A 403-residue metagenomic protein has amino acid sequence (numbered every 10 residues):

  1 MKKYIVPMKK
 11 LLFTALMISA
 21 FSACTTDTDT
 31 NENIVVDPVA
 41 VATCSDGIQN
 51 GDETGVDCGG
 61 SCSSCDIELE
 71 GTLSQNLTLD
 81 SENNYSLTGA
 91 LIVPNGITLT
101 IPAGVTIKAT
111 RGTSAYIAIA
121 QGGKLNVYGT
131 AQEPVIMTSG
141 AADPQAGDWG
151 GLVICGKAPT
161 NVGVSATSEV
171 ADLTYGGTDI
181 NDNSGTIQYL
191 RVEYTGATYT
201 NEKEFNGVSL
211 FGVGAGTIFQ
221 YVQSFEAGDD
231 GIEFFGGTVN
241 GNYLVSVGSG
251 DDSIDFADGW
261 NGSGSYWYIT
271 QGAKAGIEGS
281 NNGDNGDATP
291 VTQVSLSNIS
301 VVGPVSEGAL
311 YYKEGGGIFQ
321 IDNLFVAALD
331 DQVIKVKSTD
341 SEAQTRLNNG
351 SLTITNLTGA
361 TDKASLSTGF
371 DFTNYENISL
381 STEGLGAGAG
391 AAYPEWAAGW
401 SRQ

Functional and structural regions predicted by a protein language model:
K2-L12: Bacterial N-terminal signal peptides that target proteins for export
Y4, L16-G47, G55, G59 (+1 more regions): Bacterial Sec-dependent N-terminal signal peptides
V41-N50, I67-Q75: Disulfide-bonded cysteine-rich modules in secreted/extracellular proteins, activating on the conserved Cys frameworks
L69-D80, L87-P94, T98-L99, T110-G122 (+4 more regions): Extracellular beta-rich repeat passengers
T106: Catalytic metal-binding/acid-base residues of hydrolase active sites
E133-P134: Glycine-rich loop(s) and the adjacent beta-strand/alpha-helix scaffold that form part
